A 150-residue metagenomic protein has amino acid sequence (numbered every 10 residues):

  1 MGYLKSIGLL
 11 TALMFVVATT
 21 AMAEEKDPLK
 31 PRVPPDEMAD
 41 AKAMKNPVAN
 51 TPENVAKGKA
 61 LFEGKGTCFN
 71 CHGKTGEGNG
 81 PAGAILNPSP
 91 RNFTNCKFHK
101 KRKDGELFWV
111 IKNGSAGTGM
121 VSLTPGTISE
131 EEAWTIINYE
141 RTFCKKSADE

Functional and structural regions predicted by a protein language model:
M1-G8: Bacterial N-terminal signal peptides that target proteins for export
L10-A18: Bacterial N-terminal signal peptides
A23-K30, R91, V110-F143: Axial heme c-ligation environment in periplasmic c-type cytochrome domains
P31-E63, E150: Electrostatic cytochrome c docking/interface patches
A39-K42, I85-N92: Short glycine/proline- and charge-enriched loop/turn segments that cap or connect secondary-structure elements
E53-K74, G83: Sequence/structural segment immediately N-terminal to covalent heme-attachment motifs in c-type and related
E77-G78: Short, non-ligating residues that shape and space the ligands of small metal-coordination modules and catalytic
F98-K112: Short Fe-S-cluster ligation motifs
